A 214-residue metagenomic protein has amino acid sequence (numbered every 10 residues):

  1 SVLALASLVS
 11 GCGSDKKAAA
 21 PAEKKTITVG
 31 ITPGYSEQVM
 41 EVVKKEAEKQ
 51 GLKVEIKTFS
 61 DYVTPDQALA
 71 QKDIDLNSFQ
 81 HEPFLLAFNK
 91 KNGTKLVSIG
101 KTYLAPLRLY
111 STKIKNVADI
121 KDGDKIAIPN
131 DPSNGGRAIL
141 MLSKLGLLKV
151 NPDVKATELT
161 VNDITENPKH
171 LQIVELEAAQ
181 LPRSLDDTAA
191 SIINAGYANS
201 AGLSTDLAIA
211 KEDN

Functional and structural regions predicted by a protein language model:
S1-S7: Bacterial N-terminal signal peptides
L8-K24: Bacterial lipoprotein signal-peptidase II cleavage site
A22-G34, L52-T58, K125-I126: Short, well-ordered beta-strand elements
P33-K57, T64: Short, polar/charged alpha-helical segment
G34, D61-Y62, K72, L76-L86 (+3 more regions): Beta->alpha turn/N-cap motifs
K57-Q67, V154-R183: Short helix-initiation/N-cap motifs at beta->coil->alpha
A87-I99, K113-I114, D187, I192 (+1 more regions): Ligand-binding "clamshell"
I99-L148: A conserved helix-loop-strand patch within extracytoplasmic ligand-binding domains of the periplasmic binding
